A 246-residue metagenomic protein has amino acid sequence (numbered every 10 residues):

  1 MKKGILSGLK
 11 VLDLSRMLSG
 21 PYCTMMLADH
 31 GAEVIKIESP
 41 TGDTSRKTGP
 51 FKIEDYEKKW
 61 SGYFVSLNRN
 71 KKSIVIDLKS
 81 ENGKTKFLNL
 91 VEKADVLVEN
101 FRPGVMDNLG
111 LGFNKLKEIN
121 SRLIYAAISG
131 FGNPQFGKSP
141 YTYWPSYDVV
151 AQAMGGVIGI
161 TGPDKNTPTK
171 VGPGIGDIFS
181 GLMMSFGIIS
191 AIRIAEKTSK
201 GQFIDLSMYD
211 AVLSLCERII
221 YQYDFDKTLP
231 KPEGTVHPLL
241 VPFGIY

Functional and structural regions predicted by a protein language model:
M1-G42, D55, L88, K93 (+3 more regions): Acyl-CoA thioester-binding alpha/beta core of soluble enzymes
K2-K3, L12, Y56-E118: A structured beta-alpha segment of the ubiquitous adenosine-cofactor-binding alpha/beta core
A32-S73: Glycine-rich phosphate-binding loop and adjoining beta1-alpha1-beta2 segment of Rossmann-like nucleotide-binding folds
S45-T48, L67, M106, Y141 (+2 more regions): Short clusters of hydrophobic/aromatic residues that line enzyme substrate/ligand-binding pockets
F51-Y56, T142-V150, Q222-Y223: Short, hinge-like loop/turn segments at secondary-structure boundaries
S80, E99-G159: N-terminal Rossmann-like NAD(P) cofactor-binding subdomain of oxidoreductases, focused on the glycine-rich
Q152-Y246: Acidic, glycine-rich segments within the central catalytic cores of soluble metabolic enzymes that bind/position
